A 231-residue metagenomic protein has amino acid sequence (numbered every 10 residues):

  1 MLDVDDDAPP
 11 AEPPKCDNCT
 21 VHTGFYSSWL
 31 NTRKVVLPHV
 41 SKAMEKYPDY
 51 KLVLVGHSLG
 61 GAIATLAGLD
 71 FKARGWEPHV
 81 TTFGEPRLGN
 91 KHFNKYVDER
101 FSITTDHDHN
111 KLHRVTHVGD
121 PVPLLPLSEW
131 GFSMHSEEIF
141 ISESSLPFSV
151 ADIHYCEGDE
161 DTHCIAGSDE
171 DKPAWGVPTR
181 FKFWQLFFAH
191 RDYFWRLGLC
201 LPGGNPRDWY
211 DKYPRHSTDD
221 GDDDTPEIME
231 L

Functional and structural regions predicted by a protein language model:
M1-V55, L59-L231: Non-catalytic, mobile gating and regulatory segments of ester bond hydrolases
